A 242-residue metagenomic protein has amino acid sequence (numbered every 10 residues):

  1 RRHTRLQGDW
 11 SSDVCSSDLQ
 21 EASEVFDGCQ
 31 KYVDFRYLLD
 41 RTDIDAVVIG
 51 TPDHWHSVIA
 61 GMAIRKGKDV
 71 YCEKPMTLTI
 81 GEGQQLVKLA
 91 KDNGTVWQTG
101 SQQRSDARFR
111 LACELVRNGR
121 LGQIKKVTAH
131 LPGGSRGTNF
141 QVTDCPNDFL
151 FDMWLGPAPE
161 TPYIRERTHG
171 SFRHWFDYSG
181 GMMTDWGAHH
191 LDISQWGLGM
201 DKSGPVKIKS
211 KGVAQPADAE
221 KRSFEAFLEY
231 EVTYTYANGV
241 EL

Functional and structural regions predicted by a protein language model:
R1-V14: Single conserved hydrophobic/aromatic residue that forms the stacking wall/gate of nucleotide- or nucleobase-binding
S11-V25: NAD(P)-binding Rossmann-fold cofactor-contacting core
V14, P52, S57-S105, G119: Beta-strand-loop-alpha-helix segment that lines the small-molecule cofactor/substrate pocket of alpha/beta enzymes
G28-D34: Conserved SAM-binding strand-loop segment of SAM-dependent methyltransferases
A46-V48: N-terminal Rossmann-like NAD(P) cofactor-binding module of classical short-chain dehydrogenase/reductase
K88-T95, L111-K125, G133, V142-N147: Basic phosphate/pyrophosphate-binding loop/patch that engages nucleotide-derived ligands
T128-R167: Core domains of carbohydrate- and sulfate-ester-processing enzymes
D152-V240: Rossmann-like dinucleotide-binding domain that binds NAD(P)(H)
